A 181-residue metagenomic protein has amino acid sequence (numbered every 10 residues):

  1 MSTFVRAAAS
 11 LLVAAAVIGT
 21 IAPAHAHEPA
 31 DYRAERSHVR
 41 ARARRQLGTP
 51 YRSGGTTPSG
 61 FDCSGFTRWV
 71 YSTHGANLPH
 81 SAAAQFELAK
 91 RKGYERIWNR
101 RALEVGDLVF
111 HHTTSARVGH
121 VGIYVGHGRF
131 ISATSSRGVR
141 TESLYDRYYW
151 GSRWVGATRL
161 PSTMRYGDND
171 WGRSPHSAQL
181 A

Functional and structural regions predicted by a protein language model:
M1-V13, V17, E104: Secretory N-termini
S2-A9, A24-A34, R96-N99, V118-H120 (+1 more regions): Aromatic- and glycine-rich peptidoglycan recognition patches
A16-H25: C-terminal segment of classical bacterial N-terminal signal peptides
Y32-A43, L47: Extracytoplasmic low-complexity, Pro/Thr/Ser/Ala/Gly-rich segments that lie immediately after a secretion/anchoring
R45, T49-G65, W69-V105: Catalytic cysteine-centered active-site loop
P50, T57-G60, L78, F86 (+4 more regions): Solvent-exposed loop/turn segments at secondary-structure junctions within structured extracellular/periplasmic domains
